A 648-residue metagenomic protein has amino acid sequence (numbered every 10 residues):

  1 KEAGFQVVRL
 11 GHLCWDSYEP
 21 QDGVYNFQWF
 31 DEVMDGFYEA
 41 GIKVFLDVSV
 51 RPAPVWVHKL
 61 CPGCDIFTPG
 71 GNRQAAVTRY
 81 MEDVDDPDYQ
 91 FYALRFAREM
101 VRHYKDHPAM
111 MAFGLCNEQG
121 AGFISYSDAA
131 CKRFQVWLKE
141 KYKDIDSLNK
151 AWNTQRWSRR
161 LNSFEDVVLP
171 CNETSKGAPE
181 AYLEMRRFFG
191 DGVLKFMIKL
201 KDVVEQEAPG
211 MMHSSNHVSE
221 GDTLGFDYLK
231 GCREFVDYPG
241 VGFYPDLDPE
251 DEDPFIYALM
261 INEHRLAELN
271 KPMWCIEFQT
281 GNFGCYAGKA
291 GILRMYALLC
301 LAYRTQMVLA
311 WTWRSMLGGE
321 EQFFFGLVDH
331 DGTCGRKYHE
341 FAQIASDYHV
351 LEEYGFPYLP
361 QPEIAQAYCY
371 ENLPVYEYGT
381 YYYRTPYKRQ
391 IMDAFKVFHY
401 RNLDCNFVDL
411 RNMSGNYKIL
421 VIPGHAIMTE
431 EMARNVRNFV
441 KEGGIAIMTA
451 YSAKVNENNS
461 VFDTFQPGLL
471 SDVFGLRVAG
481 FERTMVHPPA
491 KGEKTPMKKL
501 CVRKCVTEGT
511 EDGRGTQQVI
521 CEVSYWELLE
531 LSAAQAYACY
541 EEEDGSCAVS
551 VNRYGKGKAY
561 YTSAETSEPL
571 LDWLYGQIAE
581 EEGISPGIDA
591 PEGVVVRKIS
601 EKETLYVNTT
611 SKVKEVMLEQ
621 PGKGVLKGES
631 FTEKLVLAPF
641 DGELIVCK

Functional and structural regions predicted by a protein language model:
K1, Y38, C232, L301-A302: Non-catalytic positions within long, well-ordered alpha-helices that form the structural scaffold/packing of enzyme
K1-D35, E39, F45, P87 (+6 more regions): Mature N-terminal, pre-catalytic/accessory segment of carbohydrate-active enzymes
E2-N72, L194, K199-E207, A426: Aromatic-lined substrate-binding rim segments of carbohydrate-active enzymes
V8-L10, V44-V48, M111-L115, H213-S215 (+3 more regions): Hydrophobic faces of well-ordered beta-strands that scaffold small-molecule active sites in alpha/beta enzyme cores
C14-Q28, W56-P87, D128, G177-Y182 (+1 more regions): Surface-exposed, active-site-proximal loop segments in enzymatic domains
G36-I42, E99-A109, K199-M211, A267-N270 (+3 more regions): A structural motif corresponding to the C-terminal end of an alpha-helix and its immediate exit/capping segment
G70-Y238, G242-D246, D251-Y257: Polysaccharide-binding and catalytic clefts of secreted carbohydrate-active enzymes
P239, Y244-K648: Carbohydrate-binding surfaces of carbohydrate-active enzymes
